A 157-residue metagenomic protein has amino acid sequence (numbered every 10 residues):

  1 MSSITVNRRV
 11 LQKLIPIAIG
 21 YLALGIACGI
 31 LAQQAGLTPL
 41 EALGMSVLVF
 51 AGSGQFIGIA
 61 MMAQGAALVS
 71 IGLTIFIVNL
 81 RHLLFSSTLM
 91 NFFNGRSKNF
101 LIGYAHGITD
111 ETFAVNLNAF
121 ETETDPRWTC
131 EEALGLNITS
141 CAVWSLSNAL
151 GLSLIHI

Functional and structural regions predicted by a protein language model:
M1-V49, A60-I75: Helix-loop-helix hairpins and the membrane-proximal interhelical loops of multi-pass alpha-helical transport proteins
S2-N7, D125-P126, C130, L134 (+2 more regions): Juxtamembrane loop-helix boundary motifs flanking transmembrane segments in multi-pass membrane proteins
P16, G20-Y21, G25-G29, L48-F50 (+11 more regions): Alpha-helical transmembrane segments in multi-pass membrane proteins
A27-Q34, G44-S46, Q55-Q64, G72-T74 (+3 more regions): Generic transmembrane alpha-helix signature in multi-pass membrane proteins, especially transporters/channels
A35-P39, G52, F93, S97: Membrane-interfacial segments
S97-Y104, F120-I138: Membrane-interface alpha-helices at helix entry/exit sites of multi-pass transporters
D110: Catalytic core of tubulin tyrosine ligase-like
I155-I157: Conserved small/polar residues in nucleotide/adenosyl-binding loops
